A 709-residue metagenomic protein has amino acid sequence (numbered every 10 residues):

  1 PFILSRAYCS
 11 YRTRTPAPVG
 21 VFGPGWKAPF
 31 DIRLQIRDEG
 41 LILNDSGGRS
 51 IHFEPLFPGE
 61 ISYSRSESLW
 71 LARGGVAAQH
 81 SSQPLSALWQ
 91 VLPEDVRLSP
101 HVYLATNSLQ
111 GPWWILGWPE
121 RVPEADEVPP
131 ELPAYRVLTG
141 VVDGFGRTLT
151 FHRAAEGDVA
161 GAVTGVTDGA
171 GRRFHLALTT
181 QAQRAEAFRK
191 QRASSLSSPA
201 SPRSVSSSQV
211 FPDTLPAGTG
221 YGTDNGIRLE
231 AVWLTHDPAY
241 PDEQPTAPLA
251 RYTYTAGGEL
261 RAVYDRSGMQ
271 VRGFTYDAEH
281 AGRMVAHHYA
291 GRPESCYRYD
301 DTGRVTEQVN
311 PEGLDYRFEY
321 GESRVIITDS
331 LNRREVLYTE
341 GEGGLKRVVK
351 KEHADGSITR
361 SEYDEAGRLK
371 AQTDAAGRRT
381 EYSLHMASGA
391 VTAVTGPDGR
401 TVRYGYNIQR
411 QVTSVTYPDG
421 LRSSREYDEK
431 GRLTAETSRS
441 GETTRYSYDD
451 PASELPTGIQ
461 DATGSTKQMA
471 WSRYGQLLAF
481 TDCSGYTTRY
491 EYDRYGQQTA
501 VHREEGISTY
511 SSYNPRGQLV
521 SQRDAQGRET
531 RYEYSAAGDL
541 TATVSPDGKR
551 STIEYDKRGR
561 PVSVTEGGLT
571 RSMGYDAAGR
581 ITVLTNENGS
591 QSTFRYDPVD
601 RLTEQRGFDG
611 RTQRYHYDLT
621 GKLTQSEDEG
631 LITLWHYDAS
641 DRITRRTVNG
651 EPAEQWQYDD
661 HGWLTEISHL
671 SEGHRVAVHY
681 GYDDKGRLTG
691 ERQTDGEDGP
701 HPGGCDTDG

Functional and structural regions predicted by a protein language model:
F2-I3, C9-R14, S50: Primarily extracytoplasmic ectodomains and periplasmic/lumenal surface modules that are beta-strand-rich
L4, P24, E39-G709: Extended charged/polar low-complexity repeat regions
Y11-F30: Acidic, aromatic-enriched beta-alpha/helix-loop junctions
A17, D31-I32, R37-L41: N-terminal beta-strand/alpha-helix entry module and adjacent surface of metal-dependent catalytic domains
